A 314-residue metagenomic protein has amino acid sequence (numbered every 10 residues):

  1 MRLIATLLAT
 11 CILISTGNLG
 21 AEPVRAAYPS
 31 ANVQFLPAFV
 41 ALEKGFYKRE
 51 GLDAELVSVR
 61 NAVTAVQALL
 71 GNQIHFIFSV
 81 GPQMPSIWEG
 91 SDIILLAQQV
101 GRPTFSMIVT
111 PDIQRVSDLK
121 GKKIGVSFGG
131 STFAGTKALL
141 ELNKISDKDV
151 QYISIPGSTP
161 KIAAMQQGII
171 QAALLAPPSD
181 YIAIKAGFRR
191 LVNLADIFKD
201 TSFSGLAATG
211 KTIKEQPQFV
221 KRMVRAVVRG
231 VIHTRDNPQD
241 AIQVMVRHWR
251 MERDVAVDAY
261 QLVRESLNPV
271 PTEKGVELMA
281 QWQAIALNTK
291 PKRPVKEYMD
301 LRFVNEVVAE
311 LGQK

Functional and structural regions predicted by a protein language model:
A5-S15: Bacterial N-terminal signal peptides
G17-A21: Sec/Tat signal peptide C-region and signal peptidase I cleavage site
E22-Q167, Q171-P177, R190-D196, D200: Short, glycine-/small- and polar/acidic-enriched structural segments that line small-molecule recognition paths
I74-I77, Q166, I170, L262-M279 (+1 more regions): Short amphipathic alpha-helical segments at helix boundaries and their inter-helical linkers
G81-P82, Y152-I153, T159-H248: Pocket-lining segment of extracytoplasmic ligand-binding domains
K214-P291: Secondary-structure end/capping motifs
A284-K314: Conserved C-terminal helix/tail region of periplasmic/extracytoplasmic solute-binding proteins
